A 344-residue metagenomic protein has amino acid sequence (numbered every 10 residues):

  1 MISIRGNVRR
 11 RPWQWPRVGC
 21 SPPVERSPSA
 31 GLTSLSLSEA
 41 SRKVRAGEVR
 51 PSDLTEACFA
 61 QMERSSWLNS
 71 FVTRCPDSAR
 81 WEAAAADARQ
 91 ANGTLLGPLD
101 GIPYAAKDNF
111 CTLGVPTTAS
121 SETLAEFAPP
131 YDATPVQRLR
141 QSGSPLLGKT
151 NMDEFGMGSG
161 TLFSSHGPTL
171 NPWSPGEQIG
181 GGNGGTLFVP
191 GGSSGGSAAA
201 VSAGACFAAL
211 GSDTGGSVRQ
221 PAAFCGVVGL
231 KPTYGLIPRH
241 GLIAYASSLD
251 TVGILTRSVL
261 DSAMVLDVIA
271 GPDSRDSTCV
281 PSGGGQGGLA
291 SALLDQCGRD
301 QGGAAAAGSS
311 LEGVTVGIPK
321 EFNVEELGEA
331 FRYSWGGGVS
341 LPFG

Functional and structural regions predicted by a protein language model:
M1-R80: An N-terminal boundary/leader segment
A40-A46, A105, T123-A128, D250-R257: Short, well-ordered beta-strand elements within core beta-sheets of diverse protein domains
D87-N109, K149-N151: Glycine-rich, aromatic-flanked loop segments that form ligand/cofactor-binding clefts across common enzyme folds
P98-R138, S159-L162: Enzymes and membrane/adaptor proteins characterized by extended Gly/Ser/Thr/Asp/Glu-rich, aromatic-dotted
Y131-S274: Short glycine/serine-rich loop segments
K231-G336, S340-L341: A short helix-breaking turn/cap at a secondary-structure junction
